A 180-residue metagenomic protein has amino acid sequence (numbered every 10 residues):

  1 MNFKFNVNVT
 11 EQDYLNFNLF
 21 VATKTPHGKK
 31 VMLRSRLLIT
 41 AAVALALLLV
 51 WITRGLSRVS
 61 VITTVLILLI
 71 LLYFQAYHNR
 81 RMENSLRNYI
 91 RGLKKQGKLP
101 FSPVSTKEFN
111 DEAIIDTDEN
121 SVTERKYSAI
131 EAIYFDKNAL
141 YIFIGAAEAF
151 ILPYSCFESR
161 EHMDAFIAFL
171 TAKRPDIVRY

Functional and structural regions predicted by a protein language model:
M1-S105, T117-V122, I144-G145, D164-I167 (+1 more regions): Eukaryotic intrinsically disordered, low-complexity regulatory linkers and tails enriched in Ser/Thr/Pro
T10, I114, E124-L140: Phosphoinositide-dependent membrane-docking surfaces
L15-F17, F135, L152, H162: Short acidic, gly/pro-rich beta-turn/loop elements at beta-sheet edges and active-site/ligand-binding grooves
R80, L86, Y134-P153: Repeat-unit-sized solenoid/scaffold elements
S105, E112, L140-I142: Conserved active-site beta-strand-loop modules that form the wall/rim of enzyme catalytic pockets and either contain
S105-F109, E131-I133: Short, exposed beta-strand/loop patches in secreted or surface proteins that constitute
A147-F166: Canonical phosphoinositide-binding patch of PH/PH-like domains
